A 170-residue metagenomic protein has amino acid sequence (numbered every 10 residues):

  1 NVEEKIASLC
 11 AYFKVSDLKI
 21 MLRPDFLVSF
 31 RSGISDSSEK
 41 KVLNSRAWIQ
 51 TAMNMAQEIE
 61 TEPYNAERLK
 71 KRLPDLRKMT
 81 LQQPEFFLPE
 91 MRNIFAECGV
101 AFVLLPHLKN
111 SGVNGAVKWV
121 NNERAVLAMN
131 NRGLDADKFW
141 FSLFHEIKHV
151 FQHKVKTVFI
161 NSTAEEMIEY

Functional and structural regions predicted by a protein language model:
N1-Y170: Short juxta-domain linker segments that transition from a proline/glycine-rich, charged coil into a short amphipathic
